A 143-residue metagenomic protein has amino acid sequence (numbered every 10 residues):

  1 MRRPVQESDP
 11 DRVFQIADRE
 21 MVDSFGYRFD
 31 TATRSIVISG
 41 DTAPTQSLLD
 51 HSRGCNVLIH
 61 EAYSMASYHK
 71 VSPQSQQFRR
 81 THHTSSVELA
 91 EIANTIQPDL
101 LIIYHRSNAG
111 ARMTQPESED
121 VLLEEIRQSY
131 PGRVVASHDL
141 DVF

Functional and structural regions predicted by a protein language model:
M1-H51, D141-F143: Core dinuclear metal-dependent hydrolase active-site scaffold
T45-F143: Binuclear metal-ion centers of metallo-dependent hydrolases, dominated by the metallo-beta-lactamase
